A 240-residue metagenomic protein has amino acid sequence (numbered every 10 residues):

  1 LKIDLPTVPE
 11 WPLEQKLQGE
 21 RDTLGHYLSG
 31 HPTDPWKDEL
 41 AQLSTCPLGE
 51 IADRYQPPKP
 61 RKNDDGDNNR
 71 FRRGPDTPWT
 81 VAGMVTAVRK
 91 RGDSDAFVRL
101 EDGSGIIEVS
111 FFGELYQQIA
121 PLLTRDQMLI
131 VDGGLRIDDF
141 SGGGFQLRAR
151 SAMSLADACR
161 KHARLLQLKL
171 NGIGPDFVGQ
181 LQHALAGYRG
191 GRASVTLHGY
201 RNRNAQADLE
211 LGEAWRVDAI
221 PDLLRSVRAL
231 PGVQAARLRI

Functional and structural regions predicted by a protein language model:
L1-I240: Noncatalytic, beta-rich nucleic-acid-contacting surfaces in large DNA/RNA-processing enzymes
